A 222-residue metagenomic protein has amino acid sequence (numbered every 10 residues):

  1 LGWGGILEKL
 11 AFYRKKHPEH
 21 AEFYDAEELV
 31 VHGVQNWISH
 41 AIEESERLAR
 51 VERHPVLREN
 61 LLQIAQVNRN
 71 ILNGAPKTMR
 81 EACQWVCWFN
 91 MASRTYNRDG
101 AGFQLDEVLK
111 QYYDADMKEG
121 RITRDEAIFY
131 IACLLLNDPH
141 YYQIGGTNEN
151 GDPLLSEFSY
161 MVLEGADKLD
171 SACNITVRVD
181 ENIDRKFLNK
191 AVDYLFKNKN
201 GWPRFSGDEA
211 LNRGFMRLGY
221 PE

Functional and structural regions predicted by a protein language model:
L1-E27, V56, N60-Q63, V67-G74 (+1 more regions): Conserved catalytic cores of very large enzyme subunits
E28-N36: Extended non-globular scaffold/tether segments
Q35, I42, E46-A49, R58 (+2 more regions): Heptad-repeat amphipathic alpha-helical coiled-coil interaction surface used for oligomerization/assembly
S45-R50, Y112-D116: Hydrophobic side-chain positions on well-ordered alpha-helices, corresponding to helix-helix packing/interface faces
